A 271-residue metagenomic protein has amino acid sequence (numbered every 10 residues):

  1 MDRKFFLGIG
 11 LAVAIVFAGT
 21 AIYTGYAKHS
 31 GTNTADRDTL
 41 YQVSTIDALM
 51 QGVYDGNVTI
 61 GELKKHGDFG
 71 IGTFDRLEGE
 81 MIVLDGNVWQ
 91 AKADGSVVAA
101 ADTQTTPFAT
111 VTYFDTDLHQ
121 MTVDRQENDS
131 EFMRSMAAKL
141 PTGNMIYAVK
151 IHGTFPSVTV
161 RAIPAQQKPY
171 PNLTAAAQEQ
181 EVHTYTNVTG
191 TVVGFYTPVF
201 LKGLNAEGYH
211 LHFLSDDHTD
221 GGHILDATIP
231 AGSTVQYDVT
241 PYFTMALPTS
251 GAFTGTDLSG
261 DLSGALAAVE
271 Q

Functional and structural regions predicted by a protein language model:
M1-A14: N-terminal Sec-pathway targeting helices
I15-G25: Hydrophobic alpha-helical membrane-insertion segments, chiefly the h-region of N-terminal signal peptides
G25-D38: Ser/Thr/Pro/Gly-rich low-complexity linker/stalk segments immediately outside membranes or between
I46-F108: N-terminal low-complexity or amphipathic/hydrophobic leaders
D85-A137: Hydrophobic alpha-helical segments and helix pairs
S130-F195, K202-L204: Long, positively charged binding patches that form subdomain-scale interaction surfaces for polyanionic ligands
A206-L214: Histidine-centered divalent-metal-coordination microenvironment in nucleic-acid enzymes
S215-S259: A hydrophobic, small-residue-rich beta->alpha segment in the mid-to-C-terminal subdomain of diverse proteins
